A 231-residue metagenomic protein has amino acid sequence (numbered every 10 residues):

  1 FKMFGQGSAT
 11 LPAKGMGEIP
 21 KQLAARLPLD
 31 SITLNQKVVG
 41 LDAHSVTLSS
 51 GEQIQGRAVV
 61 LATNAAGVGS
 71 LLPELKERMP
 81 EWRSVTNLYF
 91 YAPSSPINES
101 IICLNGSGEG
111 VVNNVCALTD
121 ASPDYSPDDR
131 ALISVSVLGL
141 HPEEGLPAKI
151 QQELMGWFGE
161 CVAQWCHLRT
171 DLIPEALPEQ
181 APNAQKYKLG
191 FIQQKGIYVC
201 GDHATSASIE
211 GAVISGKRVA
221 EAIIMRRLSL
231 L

Functional and structural regions predicted by a protein language model:
F1-S45, G56: Active-site/ligand-binding neighborhood in enzyme catalytic cores
G7-L11, G15-E18, Q22, Q36-K37 (+2 more regions): FAD/FMN-dependent oxidoreductases across multiple families
P12-M16, P20, G108, E143 (+2 more regions): Generic structural signal for well-ordered, non-membrane alpha-helical segments in soluble metabolic enzymes
L27, L72, F158-V162: A broad structural signal for alpha-helix termini and local helix breaks/kinks
I32-L34, L61, V199: A structural signal for the hydrophobic beta-strands that form the central parallel beta-sheet of Rossmann-like
V39-A148, G156-W157: Mid-domain catalytic core of redox enzymes that form a hydrophobic substrate pocket/lid adjacent to a catalytic redox
L118-L231: Conserved flavin/dinucleotide-binding core of flavoenzymes
